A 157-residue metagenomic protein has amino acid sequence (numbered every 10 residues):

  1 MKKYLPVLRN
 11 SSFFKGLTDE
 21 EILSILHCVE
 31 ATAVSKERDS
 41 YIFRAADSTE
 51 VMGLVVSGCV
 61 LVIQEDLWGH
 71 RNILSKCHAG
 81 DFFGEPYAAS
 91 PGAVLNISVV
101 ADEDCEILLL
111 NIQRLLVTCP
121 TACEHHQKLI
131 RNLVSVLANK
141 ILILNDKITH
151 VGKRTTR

Functional and structural regions predicted by a protein language model:
M1-P6: Short acidic alpha-helix initiation/capping motifs at coil-to-helix transition points, especially at protein N-termini
N10-F13, E106: Residues marking the start of alpha-helices
S12-I63: Regulatory nucleotide-sensing modules
C28, S75-R131: Cyclic-nucleotide recognition modules
I42, L74-S75: Local beta-strand/beta-hairpin segments that build beta-sheet-rich folds
I63-G69: Cytochrome P450 core scaffold surrounding the K-helix E-X-X-R motif and the conserved "meander" helix-loop region
E124-R157: Polybasic "coupling" helices that flank or enter modular domains
